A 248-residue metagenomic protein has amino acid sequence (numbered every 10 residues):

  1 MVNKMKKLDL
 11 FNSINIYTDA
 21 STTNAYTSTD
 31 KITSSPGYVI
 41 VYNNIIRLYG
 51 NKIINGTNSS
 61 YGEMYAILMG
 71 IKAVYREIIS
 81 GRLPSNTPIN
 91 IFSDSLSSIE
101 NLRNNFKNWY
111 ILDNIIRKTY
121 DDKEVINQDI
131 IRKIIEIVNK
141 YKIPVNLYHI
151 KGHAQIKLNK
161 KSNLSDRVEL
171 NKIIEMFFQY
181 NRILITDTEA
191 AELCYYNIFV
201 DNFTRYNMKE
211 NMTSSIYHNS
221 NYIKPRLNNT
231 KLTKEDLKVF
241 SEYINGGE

Functional and structural regions predicted by a protein language model:
V2-Y65, M69-S80, R103, K161-N163 (+4 more regions): RNase H-like nuclease fold core
F11, G37-Y38, D122, N171 (+4 more regions): Low-complexity, intrinsically disordered short peptide segments enriched in small/polar/basic residues
T18-T27, L68-L193: RNase H catalytic domain
P36, L170-I173, N202-F203, M212-N221: Compositionally biased, low-complexity linear motifs
E63, V200-R205: Alpha-helical transmembrane segments that form the membrane-embedded catalytic/substrate-binding core of multi-pass
K133, I137, F203-N207, Y243: Residues that form generic nucleotide/phosphate-binding pockets
Y206-E248: Acidic two-metal-ion nuclease catalytic site recognized across multiple nuclease folds, prominently DnaQ/RNase D-T
